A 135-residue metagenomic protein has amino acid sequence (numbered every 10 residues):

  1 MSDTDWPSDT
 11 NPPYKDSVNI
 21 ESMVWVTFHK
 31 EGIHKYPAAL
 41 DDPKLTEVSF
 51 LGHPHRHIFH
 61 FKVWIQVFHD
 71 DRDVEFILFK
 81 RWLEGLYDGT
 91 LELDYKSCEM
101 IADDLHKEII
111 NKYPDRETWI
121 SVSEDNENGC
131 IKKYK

Functional and structural regions predicted by a protein language model:
M1-K135: Charge-rich, low-complexity N-terminal segments
